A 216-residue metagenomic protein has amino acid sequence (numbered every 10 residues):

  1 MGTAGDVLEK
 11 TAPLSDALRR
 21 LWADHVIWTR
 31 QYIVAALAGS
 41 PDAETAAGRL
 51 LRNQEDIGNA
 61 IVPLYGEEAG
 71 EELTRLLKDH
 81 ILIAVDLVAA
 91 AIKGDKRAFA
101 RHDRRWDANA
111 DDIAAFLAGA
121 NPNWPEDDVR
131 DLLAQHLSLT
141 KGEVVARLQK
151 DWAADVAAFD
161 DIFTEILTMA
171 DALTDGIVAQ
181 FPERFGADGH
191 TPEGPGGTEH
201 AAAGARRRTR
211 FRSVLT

Functional and structural regions predicted by a protein language model:
G2-T3, V7-S15, R19-A36, L50 (+3 more regions): C-terminal amphipathic alpha-helix
T29-Y32, A38-A46, A69-D79, A84: Early exported N-terminus immediately downstream of N-terminal targeting peptides
S40-A60: Active-site-surrounding "flap" and adjacent substrate/cofactor-binding loops of secreted or lumenal enzymes, prototyped
A60-E71, Q180, R184: Soluble extracellular-acting proteins and domains
E67-R101, W106: Mid-length scaffold segments of soluble, non-membrane domains
P195-T216: Long, low-complexity, intrinsically disordered segments
